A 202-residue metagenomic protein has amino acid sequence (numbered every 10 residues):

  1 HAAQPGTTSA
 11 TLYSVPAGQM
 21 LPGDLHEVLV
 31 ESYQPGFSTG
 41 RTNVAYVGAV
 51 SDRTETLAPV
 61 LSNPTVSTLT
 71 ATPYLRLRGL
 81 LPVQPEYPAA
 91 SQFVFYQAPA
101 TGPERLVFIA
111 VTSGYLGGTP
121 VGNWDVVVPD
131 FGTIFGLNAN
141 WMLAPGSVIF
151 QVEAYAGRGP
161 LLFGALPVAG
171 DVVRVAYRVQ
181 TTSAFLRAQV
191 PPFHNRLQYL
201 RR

Functional and structural regions predicted by a protein language model:
H1-L12, R105-V121: Solvent-exposed serine/threonine-rich low-complexity stretches and specific carbohydrate-binding patches
H1-P73, D171-R201: Preference for solvent-exposed, low-hydrophobicity sequence contexts
T7-L21, V121-I149: Signal that preferentially marks extracellular ectodomain short beta-strand elements of beta-sandwich modules
H26-E31, L77-G79, F93-F95: Hydrophobic beta-strand residues in large extracellular and virion-surface proteins
E27-S32, L143-P160: Internal, hydrophobic beta-strand segments that form the core of beta-sheet-rich folds
Q34-G36, A98-T101, R158: Solvent-exposed strand-loop boundary residues in beta-sheet-rich modules
A71-Y87, G122, V126-I134: Conserved aromatic anchor
L80-I109, G136-I149, L162-A169: Solvent-exposed loop/turn segments flanking beta-strands in beta-repeat/beta-sandwich domains
